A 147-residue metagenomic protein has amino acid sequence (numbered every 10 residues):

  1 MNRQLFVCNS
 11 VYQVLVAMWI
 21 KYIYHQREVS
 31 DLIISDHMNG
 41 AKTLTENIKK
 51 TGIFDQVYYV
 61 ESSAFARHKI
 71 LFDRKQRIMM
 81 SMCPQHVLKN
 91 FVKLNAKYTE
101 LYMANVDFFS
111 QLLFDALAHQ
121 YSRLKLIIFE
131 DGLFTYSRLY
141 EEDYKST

Functional and structural regions predicted by a protein language model:
M1-R3: Short, Lys/Arg-enriched, disordered terminal segments
L5-T147: Active-site and donor-binding regions of nucleotide-sugar-utilizing enzymes
